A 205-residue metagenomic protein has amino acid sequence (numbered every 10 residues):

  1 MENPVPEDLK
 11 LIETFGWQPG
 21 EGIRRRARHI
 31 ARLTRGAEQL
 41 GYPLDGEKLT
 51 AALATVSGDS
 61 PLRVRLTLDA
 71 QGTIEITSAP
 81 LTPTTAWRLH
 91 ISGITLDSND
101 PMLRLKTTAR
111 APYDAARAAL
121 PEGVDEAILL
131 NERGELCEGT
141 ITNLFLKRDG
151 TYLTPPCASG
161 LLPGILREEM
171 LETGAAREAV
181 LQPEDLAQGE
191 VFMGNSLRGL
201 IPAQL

Functional and structural regions predicted by a protein language model:
M1-R63, T67-L205: Helix-start/capping segments and mature chain N-termini
